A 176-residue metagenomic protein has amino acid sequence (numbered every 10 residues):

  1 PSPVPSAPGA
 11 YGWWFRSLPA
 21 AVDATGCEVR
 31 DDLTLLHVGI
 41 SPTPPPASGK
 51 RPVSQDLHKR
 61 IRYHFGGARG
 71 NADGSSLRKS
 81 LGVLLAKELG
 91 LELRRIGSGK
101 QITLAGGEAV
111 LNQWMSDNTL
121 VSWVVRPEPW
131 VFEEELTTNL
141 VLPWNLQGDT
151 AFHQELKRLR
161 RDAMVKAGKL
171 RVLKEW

Functional and structural regions predicted by a protein language model:
P1-V110, W114-W176: GIY-YIG nuclease catalytic motif and its immediate N-terminal context
